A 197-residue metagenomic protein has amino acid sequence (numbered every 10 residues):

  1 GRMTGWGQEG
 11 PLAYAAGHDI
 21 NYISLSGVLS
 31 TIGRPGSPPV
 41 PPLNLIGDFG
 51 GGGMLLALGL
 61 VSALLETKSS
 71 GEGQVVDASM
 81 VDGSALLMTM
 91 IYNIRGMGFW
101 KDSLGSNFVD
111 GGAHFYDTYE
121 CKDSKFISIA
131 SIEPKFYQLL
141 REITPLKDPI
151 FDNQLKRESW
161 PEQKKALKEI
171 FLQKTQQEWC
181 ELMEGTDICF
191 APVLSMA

Functional and structural regions predicted by a protein language model:
G1-I127, S131: Active-site-adjacent "lid/gating" segments in soluble enzymes
R2, M80, I150-D152, P192: Structural signal for conserved beta-strand scaffold positions within catalytic alpha/beta enzyme cores
A57-V61, Y137-R141, A197: Predominant activation on well-ordered alpha-helical scaffold segments within soluble catalytic domains
F115-F190: Aromatic-enriched alpha-helical interface/lid elements that frame and gate functional surfaces
A191-A197: Conserved PLP-binding catalytic core of the aspartate aminotransferase-like
